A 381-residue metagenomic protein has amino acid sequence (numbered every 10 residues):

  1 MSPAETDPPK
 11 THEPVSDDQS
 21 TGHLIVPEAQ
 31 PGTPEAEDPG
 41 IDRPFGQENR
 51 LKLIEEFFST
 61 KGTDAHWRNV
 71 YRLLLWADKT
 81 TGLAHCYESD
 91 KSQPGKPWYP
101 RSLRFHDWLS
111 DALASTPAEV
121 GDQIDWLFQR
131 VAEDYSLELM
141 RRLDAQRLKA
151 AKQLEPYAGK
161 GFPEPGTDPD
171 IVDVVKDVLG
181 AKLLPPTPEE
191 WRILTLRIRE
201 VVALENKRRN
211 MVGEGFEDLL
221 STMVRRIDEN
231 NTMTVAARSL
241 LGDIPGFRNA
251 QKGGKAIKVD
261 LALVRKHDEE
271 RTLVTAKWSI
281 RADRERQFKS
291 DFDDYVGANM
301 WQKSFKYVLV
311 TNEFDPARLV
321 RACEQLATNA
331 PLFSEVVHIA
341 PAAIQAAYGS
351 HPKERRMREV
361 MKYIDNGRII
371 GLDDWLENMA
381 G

Functional and structural regions predicted by a protein language model:
M1-E189: Nuclease-adjacent, charged terminal/linker segments that flank catalytic cores
T116, F128, E138, Q146 (+5 more regions): Intrinsically disordered, low-complexity, charge-dense segments enriched in Lys/Arg and Glu/Asp interspersed
L137-F162, V212-V224, I257-L263, S350-V360: Short, charge-rich amphipathic segments
V172-W191, R209-N210, E217-T232, K258: Internal, hydrophobic cores of structured domains that mediate oligomerization or house catalytic pockets within large
I198-F247: Acidic-basic catalytic patches of nuclease active cores, encompassing PD-(D/E)XK and other metal-cofactor nuclease
A236-G381: Catalytic core segments in nucleotide and nucleic-acid processing enzymes
